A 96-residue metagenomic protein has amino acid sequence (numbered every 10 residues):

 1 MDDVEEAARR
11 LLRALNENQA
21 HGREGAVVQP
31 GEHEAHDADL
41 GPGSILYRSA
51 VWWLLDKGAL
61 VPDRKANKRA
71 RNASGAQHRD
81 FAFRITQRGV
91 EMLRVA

Functional and structural regions predicted by a protein language model:
M1-E24: Short alpha-helical segments that sit at the start of domains
M1-V4, L40, R94-A96: Short intrinsically disordered terminal tails
E5, L40-K57, V61-K65, D80: Short amphipathic alpha-helical interaction segments
R10-L11, W53, I85: Compositionally biased non-globular segments, especially hydrophobic aliphatic-rich helices of signal peptides
L15, L54, G58, L93-A96: Generic structural signal for hydrophobic core residues of well-folded globular domains
H21-G41: Short acidic, hydrophobic short linear motifs in intrinsically disordered regions
K65-N72: A short, conserved strand-capping beta-turn/loop at the end of a beta strand
A73-A96: Short, amphipathic alpha-helical interaction segments positioned at domain boundaries
